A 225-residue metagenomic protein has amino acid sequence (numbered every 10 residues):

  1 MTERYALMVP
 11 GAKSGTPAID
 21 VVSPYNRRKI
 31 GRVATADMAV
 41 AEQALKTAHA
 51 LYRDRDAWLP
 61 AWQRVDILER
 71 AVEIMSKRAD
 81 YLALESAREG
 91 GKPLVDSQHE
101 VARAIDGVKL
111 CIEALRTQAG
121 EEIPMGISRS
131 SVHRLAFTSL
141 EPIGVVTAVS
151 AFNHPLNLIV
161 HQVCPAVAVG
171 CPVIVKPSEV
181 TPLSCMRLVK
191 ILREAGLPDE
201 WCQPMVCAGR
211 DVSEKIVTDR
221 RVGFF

Functional and structural regions predicted by a protein language model:
M1-V132: N-terminal Rossmann-like NAD(P)+-binding subdomain of aldehyde/semialdehyde dehydrogenases
G120-F225: Rossmann-like NAD(P) dinucleotide-binding subdomain of oxidoreductase/dehydrogenase enzymes
